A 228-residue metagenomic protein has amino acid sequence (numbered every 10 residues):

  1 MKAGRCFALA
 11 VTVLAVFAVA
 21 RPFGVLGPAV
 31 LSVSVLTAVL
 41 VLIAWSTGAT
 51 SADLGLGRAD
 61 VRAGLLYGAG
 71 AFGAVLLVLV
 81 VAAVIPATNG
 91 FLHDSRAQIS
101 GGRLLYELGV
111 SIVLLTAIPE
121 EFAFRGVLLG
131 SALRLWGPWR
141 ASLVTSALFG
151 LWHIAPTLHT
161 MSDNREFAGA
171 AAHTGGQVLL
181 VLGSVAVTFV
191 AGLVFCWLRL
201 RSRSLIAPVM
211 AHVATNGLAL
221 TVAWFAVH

Functional and structural regions predicted by a protein language model:
M1-T47, A63, Y67, Q98-E107: Alpha-helical transmembrane segments in multi-pass membrane proteins
G4-R21, G48-L56, A87-L92, G130-W139 (+1 more regions): Hydrophobic alpha-helical transmembrane segments
V11-P22, V75-V81, S146-P156, T215-T221: Aromatic-anchored segments of alpha-helical transmembrane domains
L14-V16, V25-G27, N89, G169 (+2 more regions): N-terminal start-of-chain detector that recognizes signal peptides and the immediate post-cleavage beginning
R21-G24, T47-G48, A83-A87, H153 (+3 more regions): Short helix-capping/hinge motifs at transmembrane helix termini and TM-loop junctions
L42-S51, L198-R201: Structural signal for the C-terminal ends of transmembrane alpha-helices and the immediately following loop
S51-P119, R134, D163-G175: Juxtamembrane helix-loop-helix connectors linking adjacent transmembrane helices in multi-pass membrane enzymes
L105-H228: Transmembrane helix-loop-helix hairpins at the membrane interface of multi-pass integral membrane proteins
